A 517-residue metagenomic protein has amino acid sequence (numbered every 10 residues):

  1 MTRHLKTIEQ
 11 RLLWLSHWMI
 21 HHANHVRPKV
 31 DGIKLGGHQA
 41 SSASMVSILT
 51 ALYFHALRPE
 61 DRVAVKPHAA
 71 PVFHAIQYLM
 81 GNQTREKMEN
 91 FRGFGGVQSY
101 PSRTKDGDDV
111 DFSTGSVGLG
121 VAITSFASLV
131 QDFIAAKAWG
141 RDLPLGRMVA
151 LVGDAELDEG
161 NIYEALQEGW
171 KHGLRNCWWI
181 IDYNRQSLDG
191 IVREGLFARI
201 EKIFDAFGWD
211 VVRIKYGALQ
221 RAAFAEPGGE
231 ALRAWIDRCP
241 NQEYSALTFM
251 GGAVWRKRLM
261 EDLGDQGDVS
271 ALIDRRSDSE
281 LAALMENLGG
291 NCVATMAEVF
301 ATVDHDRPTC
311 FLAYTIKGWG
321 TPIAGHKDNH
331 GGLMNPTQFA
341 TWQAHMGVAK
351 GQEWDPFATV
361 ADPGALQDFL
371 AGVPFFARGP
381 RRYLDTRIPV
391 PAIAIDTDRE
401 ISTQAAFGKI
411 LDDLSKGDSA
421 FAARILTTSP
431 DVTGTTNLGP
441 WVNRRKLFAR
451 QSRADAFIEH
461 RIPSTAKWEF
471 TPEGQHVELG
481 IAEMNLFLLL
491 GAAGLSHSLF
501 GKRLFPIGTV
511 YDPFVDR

Functional and structural regions predicted by a protein language model:
H4-L12, S16, I20-P28, H38-H172 (+3 more regions): Cofactor-binding active-site loop characterized by glycine-rich and histidine/acidic residues
T7-W14, D61-R62, A361-D516: Non-catalytic terminal/interface segments that mediate subunit docking, oligomerization, and allosteric communication
G37-A40, E60-V63, R147-V149, N176-W178 (+8 more regions): Beta-sheet entry/capping signal
L49, Y53, S128, V149 (+11 more regions): Short, well-ordered alpha-helical packing segments
P67-V72, V149-E159, D182-S187, G217-L219 (+5 more regions): Acidic, glycine-rich active-site loops and adjacent beta-strand->loop/helix elements that engage anionic groups
E156-G160, G289-A297, E400-G408, D412: Active-site glycine- and acidic-residue-rich loops that bind and position anionic ligands or nucleotide-like cofactors
Y183-I401: Long, well-ordered, tryptophan-enriched scaffold segments
